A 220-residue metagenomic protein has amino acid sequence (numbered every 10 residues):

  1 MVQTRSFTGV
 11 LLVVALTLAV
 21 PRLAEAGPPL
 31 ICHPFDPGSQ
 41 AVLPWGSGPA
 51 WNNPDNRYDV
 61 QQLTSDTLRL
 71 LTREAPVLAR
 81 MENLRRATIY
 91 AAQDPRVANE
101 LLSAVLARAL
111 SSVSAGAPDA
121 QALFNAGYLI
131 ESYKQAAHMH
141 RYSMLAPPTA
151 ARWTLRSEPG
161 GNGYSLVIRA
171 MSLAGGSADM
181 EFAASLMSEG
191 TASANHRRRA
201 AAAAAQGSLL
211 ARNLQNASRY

Functional and structural regions predicted by a protein language model:
M1-L11: Bacterial N-terminal signal peptides that target proteins for export
G9-A19: Bacterial N-terminal signal peptides
L18, F35-D36, A136: N-terminal low-complexity, intrinsically disordered patches enriched in charged
V20-R22, A26, A91: N-terminal export/targeting leaders of redox proteins
A24-R85: N-terminal leader/linker segments that initiate helical-solenoid repeat arrays
W45-G46, T72-A92, A115-A150, G176-G190 (+1 more regions): Amphipathic alpha-helical repeat scaffolds of TPR domains
D55, D59-T67, A79-N83, V97-V105 (+2 more regions): Structural recognition of alpha-solenoid helical scaffolds
V97-V113, H140-L173, S193-G207: Alpha-helical repeat scaffolds
